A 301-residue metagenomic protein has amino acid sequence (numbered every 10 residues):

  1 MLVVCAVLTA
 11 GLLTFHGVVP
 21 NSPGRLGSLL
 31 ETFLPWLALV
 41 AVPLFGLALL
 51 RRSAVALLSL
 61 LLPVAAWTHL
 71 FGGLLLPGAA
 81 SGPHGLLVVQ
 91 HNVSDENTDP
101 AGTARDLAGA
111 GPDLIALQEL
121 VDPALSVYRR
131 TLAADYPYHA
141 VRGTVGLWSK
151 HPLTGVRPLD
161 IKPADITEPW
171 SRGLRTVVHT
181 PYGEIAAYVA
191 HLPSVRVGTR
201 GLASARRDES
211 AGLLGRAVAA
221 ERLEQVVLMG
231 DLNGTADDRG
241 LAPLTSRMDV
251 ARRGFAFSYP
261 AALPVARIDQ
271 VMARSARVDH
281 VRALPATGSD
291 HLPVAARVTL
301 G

Functional and structural regions predicted by a protein language model:
M1-R129: N-terminal, active-site-proximal structural segment of metallo-dependent hydrolase catalytic domains
H84, E96-A108, E119-G301: Soluble catalytic domains of enzymes that build or remodel membrane lipids, polysaccharides, and related
